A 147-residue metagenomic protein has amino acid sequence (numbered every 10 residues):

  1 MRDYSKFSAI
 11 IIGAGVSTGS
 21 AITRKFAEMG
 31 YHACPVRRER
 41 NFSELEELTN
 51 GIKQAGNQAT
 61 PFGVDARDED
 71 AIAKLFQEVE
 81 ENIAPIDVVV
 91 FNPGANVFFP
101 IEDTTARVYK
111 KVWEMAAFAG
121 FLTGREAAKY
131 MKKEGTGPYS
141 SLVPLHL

Functional and structural regions predicted by a protein language model:
G15-S17: Conserved glycine-rich cofactor-binding loop
Y31-E46: Conserved glycine-rich Rossmann-like NAD(P)H-binding loop of the short-chain dehydrogenase/reductase
G63-K74, A106: The beta1-alpha1 cofactor-binding region of Rossmann-like NAD(H)/NADP(H)-dependent oxidoreductases
N92-F98: Conserved NAD(P)H cofactor-binding loop of Rossmann-fold oxidoreductase domains
P100-I101, V108-W113: Substrate-binding pocket helix/loop in short-chain dehydrogenase/reductase
G124-R125: A short, exposed helix-loop element centered on a Lys and neighboring polar residues
S140-L147: Catalytic loop of short-chain dehydrogenase/reductase
